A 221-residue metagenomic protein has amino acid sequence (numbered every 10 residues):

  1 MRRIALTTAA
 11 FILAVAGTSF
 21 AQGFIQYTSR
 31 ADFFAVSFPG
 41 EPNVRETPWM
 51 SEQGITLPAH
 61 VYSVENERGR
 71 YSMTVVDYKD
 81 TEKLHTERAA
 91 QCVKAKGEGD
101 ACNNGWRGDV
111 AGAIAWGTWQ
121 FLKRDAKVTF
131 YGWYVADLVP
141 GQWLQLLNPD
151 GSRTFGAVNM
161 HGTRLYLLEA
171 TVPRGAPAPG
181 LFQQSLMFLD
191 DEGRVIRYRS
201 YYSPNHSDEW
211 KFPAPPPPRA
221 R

Functional and structural regions predicted by a protein language model:
M1-I4: Positively charged n-region of N-terminal signal peptides that target proteins for export
T7-A16: Bacterial N-terminal signal peptides
G17-A21: Sec/Tat signal peptide C-region and signal peptidase I cleavage site
Q22-E41: Short N-terminal segments immediately surrounding and downstream of signal-peptide cleavage
R30, P42, Q91-G97, A101 (+2 more regions): Surface-exposed amphipathic alpha-helical segments
S37-E41, N66-R68, L138-V139, N159-Y166: Short, solvent-exposed coil/turn segments at beta-strand boundaries
E41, E46-T47: N-terminal leader/targeting segments
P48-A157, R221: Conserved polar/disulfide-associated segments of primarily extracytoplasmic proteins
